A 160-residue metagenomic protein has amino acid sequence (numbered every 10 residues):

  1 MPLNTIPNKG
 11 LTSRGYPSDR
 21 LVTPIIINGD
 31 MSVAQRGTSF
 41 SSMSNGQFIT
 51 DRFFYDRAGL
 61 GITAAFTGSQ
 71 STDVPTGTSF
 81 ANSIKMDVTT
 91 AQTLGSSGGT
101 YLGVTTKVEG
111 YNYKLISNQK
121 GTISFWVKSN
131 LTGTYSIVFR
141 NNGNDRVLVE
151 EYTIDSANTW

Functional and structural regions predicted by a protein language model:
P2-W160: Extracellular and organelle-lumenal recognition/adhesion modules and their flexible linkers in secreted
